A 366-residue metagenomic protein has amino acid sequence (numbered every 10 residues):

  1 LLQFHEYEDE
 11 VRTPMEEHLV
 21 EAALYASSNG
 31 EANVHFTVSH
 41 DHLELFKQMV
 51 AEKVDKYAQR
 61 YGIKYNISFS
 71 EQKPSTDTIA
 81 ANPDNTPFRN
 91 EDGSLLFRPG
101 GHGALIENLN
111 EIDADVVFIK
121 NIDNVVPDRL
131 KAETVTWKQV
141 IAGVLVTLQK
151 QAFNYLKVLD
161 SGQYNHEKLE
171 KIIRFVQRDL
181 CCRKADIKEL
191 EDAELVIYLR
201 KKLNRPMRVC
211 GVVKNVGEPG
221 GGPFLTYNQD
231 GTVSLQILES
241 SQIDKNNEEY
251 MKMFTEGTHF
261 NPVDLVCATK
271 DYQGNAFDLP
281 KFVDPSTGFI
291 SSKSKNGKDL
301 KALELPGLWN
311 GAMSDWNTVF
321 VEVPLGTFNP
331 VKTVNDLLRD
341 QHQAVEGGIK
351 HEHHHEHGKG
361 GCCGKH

Functional and structural regions predicted by a protein language model:
L1-V216, L225, D230-Q236, S241-Q242 (+1 more regions): Domain-scale recognition of functional cores that engage charged ligands
R129-L130, L148-K150, N154, Y164-E352: OB-fold and OB-like single-stranded nucleic-acid-recognition modules and their adjacent interaction interfaces
I349-H366: Histidine-centered metal-binding segments
